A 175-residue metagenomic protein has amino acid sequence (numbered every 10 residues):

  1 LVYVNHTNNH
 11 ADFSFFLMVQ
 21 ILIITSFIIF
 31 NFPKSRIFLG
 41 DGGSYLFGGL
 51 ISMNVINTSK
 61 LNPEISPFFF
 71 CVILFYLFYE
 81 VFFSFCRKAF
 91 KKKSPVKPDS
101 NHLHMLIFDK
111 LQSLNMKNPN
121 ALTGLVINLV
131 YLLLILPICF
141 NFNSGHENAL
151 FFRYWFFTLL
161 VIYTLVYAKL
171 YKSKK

Functional and structural regions predicted by a protein language model:
L1-K175: Alpha-helical transmembrane segments
